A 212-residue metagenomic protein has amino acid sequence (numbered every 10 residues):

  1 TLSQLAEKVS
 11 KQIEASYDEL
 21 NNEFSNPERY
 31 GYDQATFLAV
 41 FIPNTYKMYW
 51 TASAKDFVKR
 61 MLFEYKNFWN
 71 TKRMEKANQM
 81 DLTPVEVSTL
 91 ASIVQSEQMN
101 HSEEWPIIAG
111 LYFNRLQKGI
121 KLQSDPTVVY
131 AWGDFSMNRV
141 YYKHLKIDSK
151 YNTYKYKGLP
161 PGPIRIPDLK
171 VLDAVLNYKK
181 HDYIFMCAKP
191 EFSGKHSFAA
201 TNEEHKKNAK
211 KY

Functional and structural regions predicted by a protein language model:
T1-L2, S53: Short, structural beta-strand-to-alpha-helix junction motif
L2-Q12: Membrane-embedded segments
E7, A15-S25: Extended intrinsically disordered, low-complexity coil regions enriched in Ser, Thr, Gly, Ala and often Pro
I13-A15, E28-Y212: Bacterial extracytoplasmic/cell-wall-associated proteins, especially those involved in peptidoglycan
